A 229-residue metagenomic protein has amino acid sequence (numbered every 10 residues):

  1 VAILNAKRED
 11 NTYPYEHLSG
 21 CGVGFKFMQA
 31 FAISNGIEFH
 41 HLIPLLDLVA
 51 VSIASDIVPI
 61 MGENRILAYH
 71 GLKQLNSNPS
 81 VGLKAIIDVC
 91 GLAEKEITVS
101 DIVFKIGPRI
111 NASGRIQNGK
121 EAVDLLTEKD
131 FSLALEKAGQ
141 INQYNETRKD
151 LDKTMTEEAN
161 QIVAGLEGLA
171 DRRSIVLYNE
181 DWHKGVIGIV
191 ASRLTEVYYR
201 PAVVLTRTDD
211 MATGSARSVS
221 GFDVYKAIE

Functional and structural regions predicted by a protein language model:
V1-A2, P201: Proline-centered loop/turn at the N-terminus of a beta-strand
A2-I37, L42-A54: Short alpha-helices
A32-E229: Hydrophobic helix-and-loop "lid/oligomerization" segment in the mid-to-C-terminal part of catalytic domains
